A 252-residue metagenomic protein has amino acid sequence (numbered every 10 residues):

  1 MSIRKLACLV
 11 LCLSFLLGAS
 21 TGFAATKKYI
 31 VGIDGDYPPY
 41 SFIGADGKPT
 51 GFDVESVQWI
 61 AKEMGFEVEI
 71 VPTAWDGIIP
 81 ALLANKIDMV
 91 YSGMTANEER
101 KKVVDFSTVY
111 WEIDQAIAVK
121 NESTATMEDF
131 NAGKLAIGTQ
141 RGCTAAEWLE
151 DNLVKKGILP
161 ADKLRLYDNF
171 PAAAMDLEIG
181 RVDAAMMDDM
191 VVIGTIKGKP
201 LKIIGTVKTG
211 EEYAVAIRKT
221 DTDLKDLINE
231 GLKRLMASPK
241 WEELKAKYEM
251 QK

Functional and structural regions predicted by a protein language model:
L9-G18: Bacterial N-terminal signal peptides
A25-G93, L166, K240, K247: Extracytoplasmic small-molecule ligand-binding "clamshell" domains of the periplasmic binding protein/Venus flytrap
G35, E112-N121, M190-I193, K197-K233 (+1 more regions): Periplasmic-binding protein-like
D36-P38, P49-K62, A116-P160, L164-N169 (+1 more regions): Bilobed "Venus flytrap"/periplasmic-binding protein-like clamshell domains and structurally analogous long
V54-E63, E122-T144, V215-K252: Extended ligand-binding regions for polar small-molecule ligands
K62, E67-N131, G205-V207: Acidic, polar ligand-binding/catalytic clefts
E67-I70, T144-R165, P200-T206, K233-K252: Ligand-binding clefts/hinges and TM-proximal coupling segments of bilobed small-molecule sensing domains
G77, G93-K102, E150, M175-T209: A ligand-binding cleft/hinge motif common to bilobed small-molecule-binding domains
